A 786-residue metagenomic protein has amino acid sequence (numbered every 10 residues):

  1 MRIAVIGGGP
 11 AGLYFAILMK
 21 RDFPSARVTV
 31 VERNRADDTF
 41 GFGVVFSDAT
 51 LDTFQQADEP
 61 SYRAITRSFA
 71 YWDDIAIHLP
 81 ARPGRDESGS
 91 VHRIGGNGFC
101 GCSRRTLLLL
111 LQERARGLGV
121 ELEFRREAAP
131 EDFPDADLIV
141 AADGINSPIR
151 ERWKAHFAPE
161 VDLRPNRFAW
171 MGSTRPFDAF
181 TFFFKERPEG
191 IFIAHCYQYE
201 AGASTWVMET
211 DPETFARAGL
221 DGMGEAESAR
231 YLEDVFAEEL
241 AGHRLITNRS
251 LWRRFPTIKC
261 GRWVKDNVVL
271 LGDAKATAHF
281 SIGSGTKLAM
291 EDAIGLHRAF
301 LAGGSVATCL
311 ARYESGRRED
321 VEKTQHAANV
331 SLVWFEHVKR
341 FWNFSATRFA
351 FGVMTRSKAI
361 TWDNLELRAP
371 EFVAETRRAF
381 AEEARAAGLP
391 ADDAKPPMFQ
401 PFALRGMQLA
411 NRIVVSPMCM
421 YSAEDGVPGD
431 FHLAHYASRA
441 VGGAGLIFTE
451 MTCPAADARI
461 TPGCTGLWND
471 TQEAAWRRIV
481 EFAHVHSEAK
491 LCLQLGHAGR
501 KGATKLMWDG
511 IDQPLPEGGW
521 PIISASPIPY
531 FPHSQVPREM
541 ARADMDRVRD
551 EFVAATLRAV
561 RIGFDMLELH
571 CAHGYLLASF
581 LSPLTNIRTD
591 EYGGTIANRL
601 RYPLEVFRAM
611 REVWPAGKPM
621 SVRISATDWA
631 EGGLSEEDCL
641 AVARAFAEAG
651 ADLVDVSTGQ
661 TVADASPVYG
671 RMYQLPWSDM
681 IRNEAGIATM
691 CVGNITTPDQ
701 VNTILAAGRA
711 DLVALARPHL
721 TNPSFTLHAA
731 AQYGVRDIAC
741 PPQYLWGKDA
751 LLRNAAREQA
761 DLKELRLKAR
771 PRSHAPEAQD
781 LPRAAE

Functional and structural regions predicted by a protein language model:
M1-A4, G8-D73, G95-T106, G285: Glycine-rich FAD cofactor-binding loop and adjacent beta-loop-alpha segment at the N-terminus of flavoprotein
G8-L18, V140-A141, M171, L251-V330 (+1 more regions): Conserved mid-domain beta->alpha element of the FAD-binding
T29, V268-L270, I447, V713: Residue-level marker for buried hydrophobic side chains located in beta-strands that build the well-ordered beta-sheet
D48-W170, F372-E382: Conserved N-terminal helical subregion
E113, D135-F255, K259-C260: Conserved FAD-binding catalytic core of PHBH/FMO-like flavoproteins
A142-G144, A278-H279, M418, R717: Glycine-rich, N-terminal phosphate-binding loop of Rossmann-like dinucleotide-binding domains
R298-G388: C-terminal helical "tail/cap" subdomain of flavin- and related membrane-associated enzymes
A374-E786: Flavin-dependent oxidoreductase catalytic cores
